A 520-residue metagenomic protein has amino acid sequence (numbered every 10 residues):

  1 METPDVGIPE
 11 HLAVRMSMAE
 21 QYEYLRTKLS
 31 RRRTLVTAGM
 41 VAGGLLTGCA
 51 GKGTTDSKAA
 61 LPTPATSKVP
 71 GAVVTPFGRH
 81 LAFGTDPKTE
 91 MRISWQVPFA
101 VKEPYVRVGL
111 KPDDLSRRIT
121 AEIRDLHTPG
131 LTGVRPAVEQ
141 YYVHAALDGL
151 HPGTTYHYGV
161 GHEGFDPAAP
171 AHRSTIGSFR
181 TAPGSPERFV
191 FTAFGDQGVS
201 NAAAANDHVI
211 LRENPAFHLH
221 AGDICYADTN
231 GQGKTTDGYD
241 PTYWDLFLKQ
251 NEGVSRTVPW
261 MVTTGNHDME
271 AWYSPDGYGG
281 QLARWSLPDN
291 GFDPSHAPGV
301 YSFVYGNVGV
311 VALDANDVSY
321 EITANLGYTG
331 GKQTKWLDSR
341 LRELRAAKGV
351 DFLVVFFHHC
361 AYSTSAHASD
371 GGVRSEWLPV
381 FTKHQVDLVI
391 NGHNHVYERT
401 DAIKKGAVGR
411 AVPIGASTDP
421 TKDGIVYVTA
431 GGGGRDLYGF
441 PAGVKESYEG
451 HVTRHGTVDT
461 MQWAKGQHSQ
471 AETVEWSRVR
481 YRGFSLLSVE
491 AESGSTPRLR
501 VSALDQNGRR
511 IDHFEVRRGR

Functional and structural regions predicted by a protein language model:
M1-L29, M40-G44: N-terminal secretory signal peptides
R15-S17, T37-G39, A60-P186: Short, surface-exposed linear motifs at loops/turns and structural transition points
E23, K28-V36, G43-V69: N-terminal twin-arginine translocation
H144-A146, T155-R180, Q232-A347, E376 (+3 more regions): Extended active-site neighborhood of metal-dependent phosphoesterases/phosphodiesterases
P167-T229: An acidic-aromatic substrate-binding cleft motif
R188-G198, N307-D317, V354-H358, V426-G432: Active-site-proximal beta-strand elements of phosphoester/diester hydrolases
A193-G195, H218-G222, W260-G265, V354-F357 (+2 more regions): Active-site neighborhood of phospho(di)ester-bond hydrolases with catalytic His/Asp-centered motifs
G231-Y243, E321-L326, A347-V389: Active-site-proximal segments of metal-dependent phosphoesterases and phosphodiesterases across multiple
